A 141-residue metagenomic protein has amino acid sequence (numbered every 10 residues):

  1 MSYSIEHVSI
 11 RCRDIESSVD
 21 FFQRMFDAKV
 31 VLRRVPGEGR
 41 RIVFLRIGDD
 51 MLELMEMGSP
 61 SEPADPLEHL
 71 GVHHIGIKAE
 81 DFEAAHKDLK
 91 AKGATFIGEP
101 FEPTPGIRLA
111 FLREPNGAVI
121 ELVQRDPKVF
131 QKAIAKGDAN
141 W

Functional and structural regions predicted by a protein language model:
M1-S17, V72-I77, D126-W141: N-terminal beta-strand motif that seeds the catalytic metal site of vicinal oxygen chelate
S2, I10-L52: Core segments of cupin and vicinal oxygen chelate
S4, G39-R41, G71, G106: Exposed loop/turn and edge beta-strand positions of beta-sandwich/beta-sheet ligand-binding modules
S9, K29-P36, F101-P103, Q124-F130: Conserved catalytic-core motifs of GNAT/GCN5-like acyltransferases
C12-E16, H69-V119: Vicinal oxygen chelate
V31, G39, S59-D65, G98 (+1 more regions): A short, acidic/glycine-rich surface segment
L45-G48, L112-P115, R125: Active-site beta-strand termini and strand-to-loop segments that position acidic
